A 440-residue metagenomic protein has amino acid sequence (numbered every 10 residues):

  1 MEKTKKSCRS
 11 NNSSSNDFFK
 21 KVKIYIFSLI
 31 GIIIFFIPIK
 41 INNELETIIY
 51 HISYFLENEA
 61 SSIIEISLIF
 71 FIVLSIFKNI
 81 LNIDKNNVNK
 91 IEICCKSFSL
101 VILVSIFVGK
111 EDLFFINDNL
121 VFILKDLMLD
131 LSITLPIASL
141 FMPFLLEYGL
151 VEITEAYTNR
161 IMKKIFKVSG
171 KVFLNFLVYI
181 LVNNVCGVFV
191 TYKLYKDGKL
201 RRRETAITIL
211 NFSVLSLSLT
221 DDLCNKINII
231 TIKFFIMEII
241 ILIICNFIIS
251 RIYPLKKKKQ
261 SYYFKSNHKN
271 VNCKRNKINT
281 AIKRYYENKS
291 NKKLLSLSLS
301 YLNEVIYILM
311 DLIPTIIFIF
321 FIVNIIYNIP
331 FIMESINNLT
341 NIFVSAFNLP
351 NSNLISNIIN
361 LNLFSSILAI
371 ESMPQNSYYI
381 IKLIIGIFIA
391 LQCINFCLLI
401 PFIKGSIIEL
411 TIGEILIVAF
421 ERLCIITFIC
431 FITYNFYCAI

Functional and structural regions predicted by a protein language model:
M1, L146-S213, E371-I380: Hydrophobic transmembrane alpha-helices that form the pore/transport pathway of multi-pass ion and small-solute
M1-L29, K85-N86, L255-I306: Intrinsically disordered, low-complexity non-transmembrane regions of multi-pass membrane transporters
N16-K20, I49-I64, N86-E92, L120-L129 (+2 more regions): Interfacial loop-to-helix junctions that mark the boundaries of transmembrane helices in multi-pass membrane
Y25-K40, I64-N79, K96-K110, L135-P143 (+3 more regions): Hydrophobic core segments of alpha-helical transmembrane domains in multi-pass membrane transport and ion-translocation
I26-G31, L200-C224, N228, I239-N246 (+1 more regions): C-terminal transmembrane helix pair
F77-K85, V104-N119, Y148: Transmembrane alpha-helix boundary signature
T134-E147, K164-G187, N341-M373: Hydrophobic alpha-helical transmembrane segments of multi-pass integral membrane proteins, predominantly secondary
S290-S377: Transmembrane helical segments that form the transport core of multi-pass membrane transport proteins
